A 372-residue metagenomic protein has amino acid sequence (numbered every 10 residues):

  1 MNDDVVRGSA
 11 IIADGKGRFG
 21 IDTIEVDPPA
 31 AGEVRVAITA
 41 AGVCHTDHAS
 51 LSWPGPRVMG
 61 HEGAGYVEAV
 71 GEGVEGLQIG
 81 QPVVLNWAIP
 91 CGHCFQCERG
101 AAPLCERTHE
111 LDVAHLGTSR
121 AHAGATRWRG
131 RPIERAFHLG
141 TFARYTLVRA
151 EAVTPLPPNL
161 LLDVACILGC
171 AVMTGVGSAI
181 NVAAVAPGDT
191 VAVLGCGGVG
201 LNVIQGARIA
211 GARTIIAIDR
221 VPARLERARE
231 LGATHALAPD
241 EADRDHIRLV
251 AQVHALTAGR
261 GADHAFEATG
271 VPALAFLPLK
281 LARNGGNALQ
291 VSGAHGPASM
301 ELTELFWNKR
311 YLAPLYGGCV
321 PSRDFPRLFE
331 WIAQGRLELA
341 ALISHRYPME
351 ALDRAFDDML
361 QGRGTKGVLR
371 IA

Functional and structural regions predicted by a protein language model:
M1-V6, F276-K280, S322-A372: C-terminal hydrophobic helical "lid"/dimerization subdomain of Rossmann-like NAD(P)H-dependent oxidoreductases
E25-A41, L51-E98, P103, L111 (+1 more regions): Glycine-rich beta-strand-centered segment in the early N-terminal region that forms part of a ligand/cofactor-binding
A37, H93-L194: NAD(P)H dinucleotide-binding glycine-rich loop of Rossmann-like/cofactor-binding domains, especially the beta1-alpha1
T190-C196, R208-A275: Adenosine-nucleotide cofactor-binding segment
G200-L201: N-terminal Rossmann-fold NAD(P) dinucleotide-binding loop
A212, V271-R336, I371-A372: Glycine-rich phosphate-binding loop and adjacent beta-alpha segment of Rossmann(oid) nucleotide-cofactor-binding
